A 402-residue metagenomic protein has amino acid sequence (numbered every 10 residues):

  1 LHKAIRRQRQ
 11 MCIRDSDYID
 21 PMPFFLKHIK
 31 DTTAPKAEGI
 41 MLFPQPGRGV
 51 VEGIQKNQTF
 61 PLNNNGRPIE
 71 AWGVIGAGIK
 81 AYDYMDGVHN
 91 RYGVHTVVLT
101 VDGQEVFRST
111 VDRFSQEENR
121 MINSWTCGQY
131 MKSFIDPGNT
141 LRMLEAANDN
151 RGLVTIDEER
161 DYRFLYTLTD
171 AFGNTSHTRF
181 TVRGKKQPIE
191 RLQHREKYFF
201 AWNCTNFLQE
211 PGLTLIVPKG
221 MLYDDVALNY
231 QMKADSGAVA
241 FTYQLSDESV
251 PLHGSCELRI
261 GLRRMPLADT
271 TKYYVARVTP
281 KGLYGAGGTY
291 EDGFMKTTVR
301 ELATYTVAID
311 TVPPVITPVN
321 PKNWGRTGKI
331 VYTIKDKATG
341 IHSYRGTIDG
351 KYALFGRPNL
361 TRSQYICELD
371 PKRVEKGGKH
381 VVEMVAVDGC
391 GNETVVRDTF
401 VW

Functional and structural regions predicted by a protein language model:
H2-D15: Single conserved hydrophobic/aromatic residue that forms the stacking wall/gate of nucleotide- or nucleobase-binding
T32-I40, G49, T311-V315: Proline-centered linker/hinge motifs at extracellular inter-domain junctions
G39-T59, R191-D225, N320-S343: Compositionally biased low-complexity segments at domain edges in trafficked proteins and select soluble regulators
F43-K186, G287, F294-T297, K337-W402: Long, low-complexity serine/threonine/glycine- and acidic-rich segments characteristic of extracellular
A71-G76, P251-R259, W324-V331: Short coil/turn motif common to extracellular beta-sandwich-like domains
R191-W202, L228-Y274: Proteolytic processing hotspots in large secreted/extracellular or virion-associated proteins and select intracellular
H194-T205, S249, R264-S343, Y352-A353 (+2 more regions): Proteolytic cleavage junctions
